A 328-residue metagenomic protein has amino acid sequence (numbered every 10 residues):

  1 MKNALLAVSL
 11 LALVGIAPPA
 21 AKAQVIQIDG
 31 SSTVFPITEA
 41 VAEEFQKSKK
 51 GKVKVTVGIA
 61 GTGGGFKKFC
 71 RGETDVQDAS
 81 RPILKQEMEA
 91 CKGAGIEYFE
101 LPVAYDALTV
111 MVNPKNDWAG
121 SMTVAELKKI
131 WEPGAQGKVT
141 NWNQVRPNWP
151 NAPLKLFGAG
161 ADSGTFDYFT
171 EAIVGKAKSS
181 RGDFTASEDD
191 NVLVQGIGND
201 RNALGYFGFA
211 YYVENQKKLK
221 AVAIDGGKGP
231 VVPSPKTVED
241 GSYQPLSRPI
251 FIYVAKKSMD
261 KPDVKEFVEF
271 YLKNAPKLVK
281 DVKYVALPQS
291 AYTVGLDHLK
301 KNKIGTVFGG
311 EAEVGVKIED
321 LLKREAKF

Functional and structural regions predicted by a protein language model:
M1-A7: Positively charged n-region of N-terminal signal peptides that target proteins for export
A7-G15: Bacterial N-terminal signal peptides
P18-A20: Predominantly cytoplasmic-facing regulatory/coupling regions of multi-pass membrane proteins
K22-F328: Flexible loop/hinge segments at secondary-structure junctions
